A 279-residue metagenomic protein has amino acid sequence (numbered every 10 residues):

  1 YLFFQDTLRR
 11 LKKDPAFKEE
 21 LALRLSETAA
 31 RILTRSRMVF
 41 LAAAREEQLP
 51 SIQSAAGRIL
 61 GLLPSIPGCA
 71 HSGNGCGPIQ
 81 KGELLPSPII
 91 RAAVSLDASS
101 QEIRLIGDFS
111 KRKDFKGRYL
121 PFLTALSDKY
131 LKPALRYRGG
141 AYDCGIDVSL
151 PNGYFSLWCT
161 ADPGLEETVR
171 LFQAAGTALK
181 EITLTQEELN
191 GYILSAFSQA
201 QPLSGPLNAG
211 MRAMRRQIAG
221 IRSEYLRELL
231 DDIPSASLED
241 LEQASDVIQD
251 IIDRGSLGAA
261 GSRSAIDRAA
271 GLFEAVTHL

Functional and structural regions predicted by a protein language model:
Y1-A16, R35-A44, S100-F122, L131-L238 (+2 more regions): M16 family metallopeptidases and their MPP-like homologs
D14-L33: Short, compositionally biased low-complexity segments enriched in polar/charged residues
L21-E27, I233-I248: A short, acidic, amphipathic alpha-helical segment used as a generic capping/interface helix at domain edges
R24-S26, S87-A93, Y142-D143, E242: Glycine-rich, charged/polar anion/phosphate-binding loops that engage phosphate groups from diverse ligands
A30, R37, L41, E46 (+3 more regions): His/Glu-based metal-binding/catalytic segments typifying zinc-dependent metallopeptidases
Q53-L60, R170-A175, L272-F273: Short amphipathic alpha-helices in soluble, non-transmembrane regions that often serve as interface/regulatory elements
R268-A270: A positional "C-terminalness" feature that preferentially activates on distal terminal regions of long, nucleic
